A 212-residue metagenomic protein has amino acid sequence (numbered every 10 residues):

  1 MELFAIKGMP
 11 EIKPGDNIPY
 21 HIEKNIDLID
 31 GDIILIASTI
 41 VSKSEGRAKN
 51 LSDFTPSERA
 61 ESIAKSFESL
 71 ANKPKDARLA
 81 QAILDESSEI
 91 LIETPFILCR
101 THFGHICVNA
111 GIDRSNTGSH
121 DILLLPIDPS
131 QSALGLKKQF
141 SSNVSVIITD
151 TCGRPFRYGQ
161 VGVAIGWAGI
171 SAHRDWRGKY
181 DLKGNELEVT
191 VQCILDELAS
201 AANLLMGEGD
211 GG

Functional and structural regions predicted by a protein language model:
M1-G212: N-terminal and secondary-structure boundary signal
